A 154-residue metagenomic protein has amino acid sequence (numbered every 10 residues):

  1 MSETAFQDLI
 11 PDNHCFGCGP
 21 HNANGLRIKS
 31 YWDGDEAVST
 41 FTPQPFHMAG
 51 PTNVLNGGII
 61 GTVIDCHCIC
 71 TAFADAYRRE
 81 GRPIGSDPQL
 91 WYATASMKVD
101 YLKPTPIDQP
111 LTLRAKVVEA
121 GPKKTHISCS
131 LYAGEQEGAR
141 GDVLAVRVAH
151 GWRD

Functional and structural regions predicted by a protein language model:
M1-I10, K103-D154: HotDog/MaoC-like acyl-thioester-processing domains
M1-P51: Non-catalytic linker/capping segments at the edges of enzyme domains
N24-R27, T94-K98, T112-R114, S128: Conserved beta-strand residues within beta-sheet cores
V38-D75: A conserved, well-ordered hydrophobic junction motif at loop->secondary-structure transitions
F41-P43, Y101, R147: Hydrophobic residues in beta-strands and at strand termini
C70-T112: Hydrophobic beta-strand-centered segment that forms part of the acyl-chain substrate-binding groove
